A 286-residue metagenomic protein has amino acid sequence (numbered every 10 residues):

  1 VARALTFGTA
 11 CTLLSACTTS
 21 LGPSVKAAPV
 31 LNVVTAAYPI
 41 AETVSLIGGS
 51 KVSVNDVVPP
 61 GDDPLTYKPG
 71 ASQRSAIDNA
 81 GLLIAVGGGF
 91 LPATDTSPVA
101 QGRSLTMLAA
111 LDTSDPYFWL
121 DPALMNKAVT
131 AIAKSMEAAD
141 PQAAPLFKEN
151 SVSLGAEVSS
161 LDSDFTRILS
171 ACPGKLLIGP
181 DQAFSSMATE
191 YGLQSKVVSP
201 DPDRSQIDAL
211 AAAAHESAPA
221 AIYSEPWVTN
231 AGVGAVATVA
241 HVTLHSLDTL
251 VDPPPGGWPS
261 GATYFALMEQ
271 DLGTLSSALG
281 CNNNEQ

Functional and structural regions predicted by a protein language model:
V1-S15: Sec-dependent bacterial lipoprotein signal peptides
T6, A16-Q286: Extracytoplasmic metal-acquisition and chelation regions
